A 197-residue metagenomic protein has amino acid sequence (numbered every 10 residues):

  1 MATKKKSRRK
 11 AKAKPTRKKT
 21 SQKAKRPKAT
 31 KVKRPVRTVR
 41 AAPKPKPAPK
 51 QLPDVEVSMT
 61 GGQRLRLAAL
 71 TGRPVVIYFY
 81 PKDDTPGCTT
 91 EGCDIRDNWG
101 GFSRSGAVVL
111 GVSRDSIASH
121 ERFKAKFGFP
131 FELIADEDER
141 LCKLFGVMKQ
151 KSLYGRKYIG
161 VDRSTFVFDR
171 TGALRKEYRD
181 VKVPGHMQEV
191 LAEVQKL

Functional and structural regions predicted by a protein language model:
A2-L197: Chalcogenol-based redox active-site neighborhoods
